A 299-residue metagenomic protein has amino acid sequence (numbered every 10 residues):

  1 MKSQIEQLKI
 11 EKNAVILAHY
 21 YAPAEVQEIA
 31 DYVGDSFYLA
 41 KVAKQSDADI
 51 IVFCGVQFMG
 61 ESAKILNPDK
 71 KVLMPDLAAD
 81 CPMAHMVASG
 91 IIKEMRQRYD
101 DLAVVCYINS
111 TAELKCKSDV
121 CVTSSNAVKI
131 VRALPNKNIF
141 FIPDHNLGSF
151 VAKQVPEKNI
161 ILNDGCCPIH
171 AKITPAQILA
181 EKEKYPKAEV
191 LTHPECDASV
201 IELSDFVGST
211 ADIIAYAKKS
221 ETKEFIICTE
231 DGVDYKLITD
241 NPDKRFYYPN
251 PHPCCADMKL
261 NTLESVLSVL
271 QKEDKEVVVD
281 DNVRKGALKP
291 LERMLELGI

Functional and structural regions predicted by a protein language model:
M1-C228, V233-I299: Active-site loop-to-helix "anion-binding N-cap" substructures in soluble metabolic enzymes
